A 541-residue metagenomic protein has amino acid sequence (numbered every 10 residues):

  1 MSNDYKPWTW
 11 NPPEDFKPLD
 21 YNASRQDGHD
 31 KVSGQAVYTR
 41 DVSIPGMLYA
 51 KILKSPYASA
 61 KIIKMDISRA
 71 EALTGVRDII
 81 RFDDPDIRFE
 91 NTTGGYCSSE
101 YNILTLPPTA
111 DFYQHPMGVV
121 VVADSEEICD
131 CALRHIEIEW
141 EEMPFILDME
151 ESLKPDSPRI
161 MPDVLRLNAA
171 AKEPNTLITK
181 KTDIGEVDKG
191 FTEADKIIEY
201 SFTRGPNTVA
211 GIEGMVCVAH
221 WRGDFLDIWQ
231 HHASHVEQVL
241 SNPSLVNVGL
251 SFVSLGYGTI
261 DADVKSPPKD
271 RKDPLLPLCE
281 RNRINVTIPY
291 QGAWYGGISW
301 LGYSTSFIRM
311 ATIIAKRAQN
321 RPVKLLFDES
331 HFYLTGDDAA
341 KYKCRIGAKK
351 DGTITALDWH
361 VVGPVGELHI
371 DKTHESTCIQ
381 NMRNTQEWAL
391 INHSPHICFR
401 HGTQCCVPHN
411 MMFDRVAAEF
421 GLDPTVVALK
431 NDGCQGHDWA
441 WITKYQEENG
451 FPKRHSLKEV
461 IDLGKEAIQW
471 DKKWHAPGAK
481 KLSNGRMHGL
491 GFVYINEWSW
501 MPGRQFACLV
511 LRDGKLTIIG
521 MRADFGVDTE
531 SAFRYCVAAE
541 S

Functional and structural regions predicted by a protein language model:
M1-K172, F307: Flexible, low-hydrophobicity surface segments
Y21, Q26-S33, G95-C97, E173-C217 (+3 more regions): Glycine-rich loop/linker segments at domain edges
R40-V42, K61-I63, E90, C129-A132 (+8 more regions): Short helix/loop capping segments that flank catalytic or ligand/cofactor-binding pockets
I52-D83, V119-E139, C217-A318, G363-P364 (+6 more regions): Alpha-helical support elements that line or immediately flank enzyme active sites and cofactor-binding pockets
A110-F112, A219, I314, I346 (+1 more regions): A structural signal for short hydrophobic beta-strand segments in well-ordered beta-sheet cores
H115, F327-Y333, G514-M521: Cysteine-centered functional microenvironments
P144-E150, V323-K324, L422-N431, D471-S483: Flexible, glycine/charged-enriched surface loops at secondary-structure junctions
P158-P277, Q435-K515, Y535: Helix-loop-helix junctions that connect adjacent transmembrane helices in secondary transporters/permeases, recognized
